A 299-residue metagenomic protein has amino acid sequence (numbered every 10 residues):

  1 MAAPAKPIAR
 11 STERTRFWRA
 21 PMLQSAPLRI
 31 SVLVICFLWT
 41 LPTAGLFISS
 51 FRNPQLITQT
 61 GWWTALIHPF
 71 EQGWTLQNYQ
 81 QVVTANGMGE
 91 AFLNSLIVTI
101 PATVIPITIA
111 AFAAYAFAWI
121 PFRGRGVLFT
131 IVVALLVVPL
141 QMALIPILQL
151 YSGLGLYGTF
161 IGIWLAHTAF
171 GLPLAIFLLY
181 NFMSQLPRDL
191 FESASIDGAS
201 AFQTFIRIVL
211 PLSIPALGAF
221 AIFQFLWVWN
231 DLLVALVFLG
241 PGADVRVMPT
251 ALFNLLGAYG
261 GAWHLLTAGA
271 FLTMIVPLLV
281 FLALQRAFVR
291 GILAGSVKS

Functional and structural regions predicted by a protein language model:
M1-M22: Short, Lys/Arg-rich, polar N-terminal cytosolic tail immediately upstream of the first transmembrane signal-anchor
S25-S299: A structural signal for multi-pass alpha-helical bundles of membrane permease subunits that mediate small-molecule
